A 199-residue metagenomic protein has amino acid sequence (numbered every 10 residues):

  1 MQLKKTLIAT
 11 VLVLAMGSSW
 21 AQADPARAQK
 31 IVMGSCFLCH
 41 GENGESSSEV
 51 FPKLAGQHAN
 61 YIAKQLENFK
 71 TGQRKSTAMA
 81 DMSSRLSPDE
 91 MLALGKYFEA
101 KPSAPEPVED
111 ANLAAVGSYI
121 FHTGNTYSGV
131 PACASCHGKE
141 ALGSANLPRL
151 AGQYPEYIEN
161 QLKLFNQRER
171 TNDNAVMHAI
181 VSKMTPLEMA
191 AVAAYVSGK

Functional and structural regions predicted by a protein language model:
M1-I8: Bacterial N-terminal signal peptides that target proteins for export
A9-G17: Bacterial N-terminal signal peptides
G17-V32, E45-V50, A100-Y127: Electrostatic cytochrome c docking/interface patches
A26-F37, A59, A63-K64, S118-A134 (+2 more regions): Sequence context surrounding c-type heme c attachment/ligation sites in exported
V32, H58, Q65, K75-A78 (+5 more regions): Stable alpha-helical elements in mature extracytoplasmic
C36-E42, L94, V130-K139, V192: The canonical Cys-X-X-Cys-His
G41-G44, G56, G138, G152: Periodic glycine anchor positions in long extracellular repeat architectures
S47-K53, N68-D110, S144-R149, N166-K199: Axial heme c-ligation environment in periplasmic c-type cytochrome domains
